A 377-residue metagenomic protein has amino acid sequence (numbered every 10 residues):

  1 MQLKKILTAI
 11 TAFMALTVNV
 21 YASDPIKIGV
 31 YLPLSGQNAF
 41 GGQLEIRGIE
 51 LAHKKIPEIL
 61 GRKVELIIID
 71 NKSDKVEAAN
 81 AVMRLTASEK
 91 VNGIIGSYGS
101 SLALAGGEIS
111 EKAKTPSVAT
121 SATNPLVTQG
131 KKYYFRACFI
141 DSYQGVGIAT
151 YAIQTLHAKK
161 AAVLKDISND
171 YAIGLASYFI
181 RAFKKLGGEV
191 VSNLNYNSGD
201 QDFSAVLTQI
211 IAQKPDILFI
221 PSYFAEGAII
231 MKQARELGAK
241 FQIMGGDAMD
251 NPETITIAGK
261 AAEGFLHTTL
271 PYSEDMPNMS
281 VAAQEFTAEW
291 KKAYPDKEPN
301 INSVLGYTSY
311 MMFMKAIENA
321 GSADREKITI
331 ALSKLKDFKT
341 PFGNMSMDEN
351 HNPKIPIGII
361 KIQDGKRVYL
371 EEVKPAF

Functional and structural regions predicted by a protein language model:
G29-G48, I56, I69-V76, Y98-G99 (+4 more regions): Extracytoplasmic "Venus flytrap"
V30, L85, E89-Y98, V118-T120 (+5 more regions): Periplasmic-binding protein-like
F40-R47, K55-T128, Y196-F203, A225-A228: Beta-alpha junction/loop-to-helix N-cap segments that form part of ligand/metal-binding clefts
A78, A137-K160, I173-L175, D202-S204 (+4 more regions): Hydrophobic alpha-helical segments within soluble ligand-binding/sensing domains
S110, L175-L270: Extracellular/periplasmic bilobed ligand-binding domains
Y134-S198, I217, P295, F313: An alpha-beta-alpha
M231-Y307, E318, K361-Q363, R367-F377: Extracellular/periplasmic periplasmic-binding protein-like sensory domains
W290-V304, M312-Y369: Segments of small-molecule ligand-sensing domains
